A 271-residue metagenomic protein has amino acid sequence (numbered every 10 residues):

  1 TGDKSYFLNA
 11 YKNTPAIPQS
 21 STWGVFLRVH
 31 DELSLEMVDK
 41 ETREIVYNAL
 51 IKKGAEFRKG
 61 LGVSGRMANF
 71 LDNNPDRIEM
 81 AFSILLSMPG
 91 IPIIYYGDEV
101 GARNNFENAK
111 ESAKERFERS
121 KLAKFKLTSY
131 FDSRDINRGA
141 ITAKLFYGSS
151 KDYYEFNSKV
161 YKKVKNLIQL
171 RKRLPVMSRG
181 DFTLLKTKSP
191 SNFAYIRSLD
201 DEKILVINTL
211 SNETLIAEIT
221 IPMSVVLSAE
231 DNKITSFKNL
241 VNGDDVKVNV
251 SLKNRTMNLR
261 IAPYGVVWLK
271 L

Functional and structural regions predicted by a protein language model:
T1-L271: Active-site and adjacent substrate-binding regions of carbohydrate-active enzymes
